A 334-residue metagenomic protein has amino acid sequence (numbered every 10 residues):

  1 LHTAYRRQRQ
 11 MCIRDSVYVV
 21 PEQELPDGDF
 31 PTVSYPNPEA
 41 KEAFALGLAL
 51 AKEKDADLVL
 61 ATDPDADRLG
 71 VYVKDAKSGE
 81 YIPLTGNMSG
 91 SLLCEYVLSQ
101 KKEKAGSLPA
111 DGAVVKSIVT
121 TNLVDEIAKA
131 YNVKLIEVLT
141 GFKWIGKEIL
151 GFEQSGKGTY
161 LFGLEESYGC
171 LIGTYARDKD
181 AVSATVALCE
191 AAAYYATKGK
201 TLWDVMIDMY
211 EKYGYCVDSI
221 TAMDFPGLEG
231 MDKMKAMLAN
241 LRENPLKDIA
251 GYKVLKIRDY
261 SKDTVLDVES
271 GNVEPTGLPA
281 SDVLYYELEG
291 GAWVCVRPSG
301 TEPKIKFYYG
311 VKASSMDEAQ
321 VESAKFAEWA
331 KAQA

Functional and structural regions predicted by a protein language model:
L1-R9, I13: Single conserved hydrophobic/aromatic residue that forms the stacking wall/gate of nucleotide- or nucleobase-binding
R6-R7, G28-D29, L69-V71, L92 (+3 more regions): Short helix/loop capping segments that flank catalytic or ligand/cofactor-binding pockets
Q10, R14-V20, D125-Y131: Short helix-loop-beta junction
S16-R68: N-terminal small/polar loop signature for handling phosphorylated ligands or for N-terminal nucleophile
V17-V19, G79-L98, S183-A187: Gly/Ser/Thr-rich active-site loops/lids in small-molecule metabolic enzymes that frequently grip phosphoryl groups
E42-L46, L93, W144: Well-ordered alpha-helical segments embedded in enzymatic catalytic cores
K52, A56-L58, T62, E80-I82 (+4 more regions): Phosphate-binding and adjacent anionic-ligand microenvironments
D67-N87, V124: Short Gly/Thr/Asp-enriched flexible loops that form oxyanion-binding sites at enzyme active sites
